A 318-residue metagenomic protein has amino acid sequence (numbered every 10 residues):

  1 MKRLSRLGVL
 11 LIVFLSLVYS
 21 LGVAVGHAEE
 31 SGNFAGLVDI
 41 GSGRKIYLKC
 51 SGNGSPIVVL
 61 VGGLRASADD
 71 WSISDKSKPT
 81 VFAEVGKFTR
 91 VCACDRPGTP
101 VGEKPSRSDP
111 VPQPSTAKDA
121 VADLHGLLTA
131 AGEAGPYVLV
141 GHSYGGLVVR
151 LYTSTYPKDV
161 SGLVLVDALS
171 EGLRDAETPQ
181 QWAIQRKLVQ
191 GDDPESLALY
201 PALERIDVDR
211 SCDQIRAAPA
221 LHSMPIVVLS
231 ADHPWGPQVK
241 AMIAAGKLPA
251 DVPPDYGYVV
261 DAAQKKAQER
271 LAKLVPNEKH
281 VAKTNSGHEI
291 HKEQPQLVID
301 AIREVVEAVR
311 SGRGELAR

Functional and structural regions predicted by a protein language model:
V9-S20: Bacterial N-terminal signal peptides
E29-K45: N-terminal cap/lid segment of alpha/beta-hydrolase-fold proteins
I40-R44, K49-E103: Conserved HGGG/HGGXW glycine-rich cap/lid loop of the alpha/beta-hydrolase fold
T80-A83, A93-V138, S170, E177: Active-site loop/oxyanion-hole signature of alpha/beta-hydrolase fold enzymes
A134-G172: Conserved hydrolase catalytic core segment
V164-D209: Flexible "cap/lid" loop of the alpha/beta hydrolase fold
G191-A282: Conserved serine/cysteine hydrolase catalytic core
N277-R318: Catalytic active-site module of serine/aspartate enzymes centered on a nucleophile-bearing elbow/loop
